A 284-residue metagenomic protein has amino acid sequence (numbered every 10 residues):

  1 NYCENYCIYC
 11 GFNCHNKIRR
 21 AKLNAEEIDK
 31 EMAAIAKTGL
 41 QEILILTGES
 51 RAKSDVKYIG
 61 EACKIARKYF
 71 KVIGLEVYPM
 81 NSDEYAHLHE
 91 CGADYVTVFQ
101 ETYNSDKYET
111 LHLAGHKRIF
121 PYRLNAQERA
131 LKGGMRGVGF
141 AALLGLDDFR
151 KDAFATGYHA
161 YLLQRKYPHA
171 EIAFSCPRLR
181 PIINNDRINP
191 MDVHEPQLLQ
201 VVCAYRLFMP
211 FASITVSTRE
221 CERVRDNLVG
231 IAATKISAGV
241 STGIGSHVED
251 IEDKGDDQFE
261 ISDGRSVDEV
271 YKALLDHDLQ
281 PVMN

Functional and structural regions predicted by a protein language model:
N1-E27: Canonical Radical SAM [4Fe-4S] cluster-binding loop centered on the CxxxCxxC motif and its immediate flanking residues
C7, Q41-I43, D55-L143: Radical SAM/AdoMet-radical enzyme domain recognition
H15-K22, A52-K57, Y108-F120, D186-D192 (+1 more regions): Glycine-rich tight-turn/loop motif centered on a GG-T
K30-S50: Short Fe-S-cluster ligation motifs
A36, G60-K68, H89, L131 (+3 more regions): Surface-exposed amphipathic alpha-helices with a cationic face
I43, S50-K53, E76, M80 (+3 more regions): Conserved strand-turn element in the central/C-terminal portion of the radical SAM core barrel that lines
N81-E90, R136, L146-L162, C221-I231: Catalytic cores of alpha/beta
R165-N284: Auxiliary Fe-S-binding modules of radical SAM enzymes
